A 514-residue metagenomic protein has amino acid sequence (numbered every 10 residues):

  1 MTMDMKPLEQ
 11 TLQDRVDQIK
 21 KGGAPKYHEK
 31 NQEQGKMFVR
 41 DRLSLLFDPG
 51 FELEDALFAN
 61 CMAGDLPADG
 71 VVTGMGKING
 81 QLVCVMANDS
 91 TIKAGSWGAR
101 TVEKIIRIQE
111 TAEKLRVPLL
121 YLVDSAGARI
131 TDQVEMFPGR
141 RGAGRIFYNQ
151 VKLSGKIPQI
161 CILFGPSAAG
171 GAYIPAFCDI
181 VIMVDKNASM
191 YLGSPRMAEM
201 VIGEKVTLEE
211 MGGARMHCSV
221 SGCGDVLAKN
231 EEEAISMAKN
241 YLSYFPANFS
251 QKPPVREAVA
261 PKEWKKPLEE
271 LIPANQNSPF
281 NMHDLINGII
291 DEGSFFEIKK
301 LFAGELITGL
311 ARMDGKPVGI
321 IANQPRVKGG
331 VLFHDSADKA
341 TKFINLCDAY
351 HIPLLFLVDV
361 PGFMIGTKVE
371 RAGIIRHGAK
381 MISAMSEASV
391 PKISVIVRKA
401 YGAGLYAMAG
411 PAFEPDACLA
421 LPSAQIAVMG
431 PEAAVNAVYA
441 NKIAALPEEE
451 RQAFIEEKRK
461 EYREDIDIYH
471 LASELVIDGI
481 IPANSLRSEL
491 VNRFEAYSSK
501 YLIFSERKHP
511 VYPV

Functional and structural regions predicted by a protein language model:
M1-V514: Ligand-binding clefts of soluble mixed alpha/beta catalytic domains
